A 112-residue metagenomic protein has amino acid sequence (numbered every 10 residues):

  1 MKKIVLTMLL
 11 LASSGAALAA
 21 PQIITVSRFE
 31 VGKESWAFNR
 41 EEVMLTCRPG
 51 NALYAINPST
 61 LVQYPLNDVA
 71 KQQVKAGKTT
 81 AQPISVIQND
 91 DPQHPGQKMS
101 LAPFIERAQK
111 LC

Functional and structural regions predicted by a protein language model:
I4, F29, E34, E41 (+2 more regions): Surface-exposed loop/turn and secondary-structure junction residues enriched for glycine/proline
I4-S13: Sec-dependent N-terminal signal peptides
S14-L18: N-terminal Sec signal peptide cleavage junction
A19-L61: N-terminal secretory signal peptides
Y54-I87: Flexible, solvent-exposed short loops/turns enriched in glycine
A76-C112: C-terminal partner/receptor-binding element of secreted or periplasmic proteins
